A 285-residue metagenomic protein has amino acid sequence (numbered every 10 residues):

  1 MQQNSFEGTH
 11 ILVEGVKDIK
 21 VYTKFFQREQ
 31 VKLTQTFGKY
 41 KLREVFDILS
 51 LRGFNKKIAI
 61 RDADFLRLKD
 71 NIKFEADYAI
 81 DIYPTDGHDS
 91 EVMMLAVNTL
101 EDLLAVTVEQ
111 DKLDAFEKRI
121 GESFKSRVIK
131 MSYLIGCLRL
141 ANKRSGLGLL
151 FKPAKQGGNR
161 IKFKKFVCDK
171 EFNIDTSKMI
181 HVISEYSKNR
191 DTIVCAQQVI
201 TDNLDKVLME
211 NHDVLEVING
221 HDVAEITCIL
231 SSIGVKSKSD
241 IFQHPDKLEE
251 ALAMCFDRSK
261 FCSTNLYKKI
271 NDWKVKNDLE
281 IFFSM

Functional and structural regions predicted by a protein language model:
M1-M285: Acidic, divalent-metal-binding catalytic cores of TOPRIM and closely related two-metal-ion phosphodiester/pyrophosphate
